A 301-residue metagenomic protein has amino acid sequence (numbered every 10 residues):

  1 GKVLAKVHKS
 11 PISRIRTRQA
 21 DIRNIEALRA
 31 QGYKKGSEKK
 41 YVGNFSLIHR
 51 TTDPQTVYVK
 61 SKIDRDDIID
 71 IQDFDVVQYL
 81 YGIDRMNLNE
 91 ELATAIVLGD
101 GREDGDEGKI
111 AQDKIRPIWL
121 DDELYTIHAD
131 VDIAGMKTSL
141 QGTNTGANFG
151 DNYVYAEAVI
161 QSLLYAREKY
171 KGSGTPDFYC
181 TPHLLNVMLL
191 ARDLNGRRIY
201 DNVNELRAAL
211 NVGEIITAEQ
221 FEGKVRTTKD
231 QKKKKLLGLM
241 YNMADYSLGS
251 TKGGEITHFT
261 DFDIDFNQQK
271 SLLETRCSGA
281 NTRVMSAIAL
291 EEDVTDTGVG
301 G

Functional and structural regions predicted by a protein language model:
G1-K60: Assembly/oligomerization interface modules of large self-assembling protein complexes
G32, D121-L124, D130, K171 (+1 more regions): Short, flexible coil/linker elements and helix-boundary hinge sites characteristic of intrinsically disordered
K40, L47-P54, Y58-Q161, E292-G301: Alpha-helical scaffold segments that mediate packing/assembly in large oligomeric complexes
I48, G82, D130, A134-T143 (+4 more regions): Sequence/fold signature of self-assembling virion shell proteins
D53-Q55, G172, D265: Solvent-exposed loop and beta-edge segments used for protein-protein assembly and interaction
Q161-G172: Short, basic/hydrophobic alpha-helical segments
